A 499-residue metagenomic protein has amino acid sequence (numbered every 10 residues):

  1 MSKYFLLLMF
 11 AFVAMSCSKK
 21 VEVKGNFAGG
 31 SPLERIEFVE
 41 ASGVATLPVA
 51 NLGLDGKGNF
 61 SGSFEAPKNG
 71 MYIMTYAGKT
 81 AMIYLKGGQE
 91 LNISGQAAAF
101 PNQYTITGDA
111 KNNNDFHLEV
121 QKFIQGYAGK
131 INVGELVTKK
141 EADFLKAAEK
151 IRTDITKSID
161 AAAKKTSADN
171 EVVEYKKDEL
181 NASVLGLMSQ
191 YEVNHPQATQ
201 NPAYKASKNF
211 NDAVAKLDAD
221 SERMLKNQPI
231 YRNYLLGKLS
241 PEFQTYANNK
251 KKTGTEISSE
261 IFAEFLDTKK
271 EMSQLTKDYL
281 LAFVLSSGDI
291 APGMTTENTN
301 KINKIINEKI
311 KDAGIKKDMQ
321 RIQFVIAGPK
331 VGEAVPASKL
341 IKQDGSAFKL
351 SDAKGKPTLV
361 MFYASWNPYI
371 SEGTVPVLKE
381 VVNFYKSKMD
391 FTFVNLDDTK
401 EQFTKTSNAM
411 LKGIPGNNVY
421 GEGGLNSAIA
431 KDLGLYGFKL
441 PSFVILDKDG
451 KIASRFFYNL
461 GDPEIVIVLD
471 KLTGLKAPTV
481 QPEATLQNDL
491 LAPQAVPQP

Functional and structural regions predicted by a protein language model:
M1-G25, L472, A484-Q487, L491-P499: Bacterial Sec-dependent N-terminal signal peptides
C17-Y175, L187-Q190, P202: A non-transmembrane, solvent-exposed segment enriched in polar/low-complexity residues
T46-P48, A334, F438-L440: Short, small/polar residue-rich loop motifs at catalytic or cofactor-binding pockets
V137-E264: N-terminal, charged low-complexity regulatory/assembly segments
K277-A337, S351-A353, N383, E401 (+1 more regions): N-proximal helix/coil linker or "cap" segments that precede and/or mark the start of modular domains
S346-L378, D390-T392: Short active-site neighborhood of thiol/selenol oxidoreductases, capturing the structured segment around
S371-K412, G424-K431: Structural microenvironment flanking redox-active thiols in thiol-disulfide oxidoreductases
G424-V468: Thiol/disulfide oxidoreductase modules built on the thioredoxin-like
